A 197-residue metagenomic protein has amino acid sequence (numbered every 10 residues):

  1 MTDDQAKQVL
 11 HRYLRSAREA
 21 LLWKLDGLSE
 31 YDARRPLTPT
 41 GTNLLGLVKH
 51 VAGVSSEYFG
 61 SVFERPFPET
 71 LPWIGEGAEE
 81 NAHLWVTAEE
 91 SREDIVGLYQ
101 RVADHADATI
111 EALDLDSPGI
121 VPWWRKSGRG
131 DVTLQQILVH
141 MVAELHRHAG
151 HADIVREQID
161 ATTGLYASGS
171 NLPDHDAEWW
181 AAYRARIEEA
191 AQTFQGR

Functional and structural regions predicted by a protein language model:
M1-A6: Short, contiguous pre-domain boundary segments
K7, H11-L25, E30-E80, V121-R197: Short, contiguous alpha-helical
E79-Q136: A contiguous binding-surface segment within folded domains or other stable secondary-structure elements
